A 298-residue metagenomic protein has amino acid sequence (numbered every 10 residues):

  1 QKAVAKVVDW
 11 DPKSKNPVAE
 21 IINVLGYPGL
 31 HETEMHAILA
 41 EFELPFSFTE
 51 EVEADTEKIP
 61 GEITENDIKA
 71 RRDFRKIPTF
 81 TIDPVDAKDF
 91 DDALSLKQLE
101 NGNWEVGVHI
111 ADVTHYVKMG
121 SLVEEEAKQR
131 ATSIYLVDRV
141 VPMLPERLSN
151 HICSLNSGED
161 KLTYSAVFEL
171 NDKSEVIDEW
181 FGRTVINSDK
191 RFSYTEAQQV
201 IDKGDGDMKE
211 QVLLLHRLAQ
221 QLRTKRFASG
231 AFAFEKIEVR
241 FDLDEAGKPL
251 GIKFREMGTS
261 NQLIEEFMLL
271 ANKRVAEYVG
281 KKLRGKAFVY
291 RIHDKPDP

Functional and structural regions predicted by a protein language model:
Q1-G107, T114-D160, F192, E196-Q199: Charge-lined substrate channels and their catalytic hotspots, especially those that engage the 3′ end of RNA
E20, V24, R183-V185, F232-A246 (+1 more regions): A glycine-rich phosphate-binding loop feature that marks nucleotide/adenosyl-phosphate handling sites
I22-N23, I201-D205, L250-G258: Short hinge/gating elements
F74, D86, Q98, G102 (+4 more regions): Secondary-structure capping and boundary motifs in well-ordered enzyme cores
L99-E100, L170-E175, L243-G247: Short acidic-glycine loop/turn motifs at beta-strand connectors
W104-K118, N261-K273: Conserved phosphate/anionic-ligand binding catalytic regions in large, soluble enzymes, centered on
S133-A228: Conserved catalytic alpha/beta cores of large enzymes that bind or transform nucleotide phosphates and polynucleotides
A246-P298: Extended, well-ordered alpha-helical scaffold/bundle regions in very large, multi-domain proteins
